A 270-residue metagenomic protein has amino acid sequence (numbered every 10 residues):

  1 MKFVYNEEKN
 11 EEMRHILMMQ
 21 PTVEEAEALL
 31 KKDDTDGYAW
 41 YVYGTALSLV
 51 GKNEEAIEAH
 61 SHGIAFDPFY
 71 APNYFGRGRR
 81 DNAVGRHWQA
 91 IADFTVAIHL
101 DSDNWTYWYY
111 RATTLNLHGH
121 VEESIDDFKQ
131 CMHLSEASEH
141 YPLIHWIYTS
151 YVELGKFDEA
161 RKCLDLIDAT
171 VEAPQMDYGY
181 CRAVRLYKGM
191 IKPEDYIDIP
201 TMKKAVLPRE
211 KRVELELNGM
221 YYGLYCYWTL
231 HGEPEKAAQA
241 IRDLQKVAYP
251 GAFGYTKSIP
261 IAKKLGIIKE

Functional and structural regions predicted by a protein language model:
A28-L29, H62-G63, V96-A97, Q130-C131 (+2 more regions): Canonical positions in the second alpha-helix
K32, F66, L100, L134-E136 (+3 more regions): Structural marker of alpha-solenoid helical repeat scaffolds
D36, F69-Y70, D103-N104, S138-H140 (+1 more regions): Residue-level recognition of tetratricopeptide repeat
A39, N73, Y107, Y141-L143: TPR alpha-solenoid repeat register
